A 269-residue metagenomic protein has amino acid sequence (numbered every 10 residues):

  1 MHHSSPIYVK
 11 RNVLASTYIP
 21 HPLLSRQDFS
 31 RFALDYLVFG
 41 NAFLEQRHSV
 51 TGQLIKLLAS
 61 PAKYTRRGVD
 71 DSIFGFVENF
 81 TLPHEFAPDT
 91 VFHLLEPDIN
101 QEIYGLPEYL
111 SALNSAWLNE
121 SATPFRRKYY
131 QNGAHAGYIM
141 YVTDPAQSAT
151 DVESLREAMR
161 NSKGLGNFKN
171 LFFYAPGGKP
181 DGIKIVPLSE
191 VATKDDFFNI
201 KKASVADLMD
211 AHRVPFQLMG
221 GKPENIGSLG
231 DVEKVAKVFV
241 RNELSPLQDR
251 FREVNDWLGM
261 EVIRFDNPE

Functional and structural regions predicted by a protein language model:
M1-G178: Structured, contiguous alpha/beta core segments that scaffold functional sites
I99-W257, E261-E269: A contiguous, surface-oriented mixed alpha/beta subdomain in the mid-to-C-terminal portion of proteins that forms
